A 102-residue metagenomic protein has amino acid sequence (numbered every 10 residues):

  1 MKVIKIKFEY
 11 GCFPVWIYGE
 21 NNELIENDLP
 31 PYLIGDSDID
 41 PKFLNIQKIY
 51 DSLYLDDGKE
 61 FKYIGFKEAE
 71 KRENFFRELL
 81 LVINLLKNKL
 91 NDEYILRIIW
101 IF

Functional and structural regions predicted by a protein language model:
M1-F102: Acidic (Asp/Glu-rich) sequence patches and key acidic residues that form negatively charged surfaces used
